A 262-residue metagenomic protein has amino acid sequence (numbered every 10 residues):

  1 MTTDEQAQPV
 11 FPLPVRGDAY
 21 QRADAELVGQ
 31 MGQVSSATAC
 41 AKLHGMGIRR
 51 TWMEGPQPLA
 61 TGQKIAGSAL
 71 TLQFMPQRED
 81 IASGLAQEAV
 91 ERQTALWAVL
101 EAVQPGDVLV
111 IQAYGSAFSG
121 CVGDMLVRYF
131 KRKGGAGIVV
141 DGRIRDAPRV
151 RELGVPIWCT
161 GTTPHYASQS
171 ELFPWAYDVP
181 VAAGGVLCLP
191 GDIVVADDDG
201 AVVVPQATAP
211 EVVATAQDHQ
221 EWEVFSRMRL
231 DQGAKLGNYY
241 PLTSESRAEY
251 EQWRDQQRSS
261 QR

Functional and structural regions predicted by a protein language model:
T2-P190, V203-R262: Feature captures the catalytic cores and cofactor-binding loops of soluble hydro-lyases/lyases that act on carboxylate
V194: C-terminal binding/interaction regions
D197: A cytosolic small-molecule/anion-sensing beta-strand core signal
